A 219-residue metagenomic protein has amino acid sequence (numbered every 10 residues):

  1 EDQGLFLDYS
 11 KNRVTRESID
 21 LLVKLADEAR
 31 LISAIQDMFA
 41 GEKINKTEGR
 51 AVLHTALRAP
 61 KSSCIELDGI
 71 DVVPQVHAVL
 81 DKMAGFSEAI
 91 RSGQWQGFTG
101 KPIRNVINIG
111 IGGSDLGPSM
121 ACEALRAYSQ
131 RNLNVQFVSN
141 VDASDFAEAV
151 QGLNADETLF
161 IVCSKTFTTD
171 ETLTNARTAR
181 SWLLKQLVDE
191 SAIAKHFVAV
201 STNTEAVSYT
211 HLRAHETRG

Functional and structural regions predicted by a protein language model:
E1-T99: Extended, charge-enriched "interface" segments that sit outside catalytic cores
N12, I107-P118, K165-L173, T204-A206: Gly/Ser/Thr-rich loops at beta-strand to alpha-helix junctions that form or flank small-molecule/cofactor-binding
V76-S92, A121-C122, A127-D156: Glycine-rich oxoanion-binding loops at beta->alpha junctions
K101, Q186, E190-A192, A206-V207: Non-transmembrane, aqueous-exposed alpha-helical and coiled segments at domain scale
N105-I107, L159: Conserved beta-strand elements of the Class I
L116-R131, G152-N154, A176-L184, L212: A glycine- and small-aliphatic-rich helix-loop capping segment at beta-alpha/alpha-beta transitions that lines
L173, R177, F197-A199: Phosphate/diphosphate-binding loops
T210-G219: Conserved small/polar residues in nucleotide/adenosyl-binding loops
